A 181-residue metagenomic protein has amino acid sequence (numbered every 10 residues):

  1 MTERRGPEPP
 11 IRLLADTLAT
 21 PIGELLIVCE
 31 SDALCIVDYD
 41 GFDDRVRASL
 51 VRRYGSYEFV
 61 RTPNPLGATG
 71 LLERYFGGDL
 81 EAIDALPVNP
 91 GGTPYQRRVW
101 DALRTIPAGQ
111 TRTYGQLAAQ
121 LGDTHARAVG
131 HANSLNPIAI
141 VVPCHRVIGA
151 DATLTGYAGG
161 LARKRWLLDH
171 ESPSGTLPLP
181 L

Functional and structural regions predicted by a protein language model:
M1-T124, S172-L181: Basic nucleic-acid-binding alpha-helical/helix-turn surface characteristic of O6-alkylguanine DNA
E3, A150-L181: …primarily DNA-binding HTH/wHTH and HhH modules…
R52-Y54, I148, L161: Short glycine/proline- and charge-enriched loop/turn segments that cap or connect secondary-structure elements
L103, C144-H145, L167: Structural signal for hydrophobic
T124, L135-N136, A150, S174: Hydrophobic alpha-helical segments
A128-V129: Helix-turn-helix DNA-binding helix
A132-V141: Major-groove DNA-recognition helix of helix-turn-helix-type DNA-binding domains
I140-I148: Short Lys/Arg-enriched helix C-cap and helix-to-coil transition segments that create basic nucleic-acid-contact patches
